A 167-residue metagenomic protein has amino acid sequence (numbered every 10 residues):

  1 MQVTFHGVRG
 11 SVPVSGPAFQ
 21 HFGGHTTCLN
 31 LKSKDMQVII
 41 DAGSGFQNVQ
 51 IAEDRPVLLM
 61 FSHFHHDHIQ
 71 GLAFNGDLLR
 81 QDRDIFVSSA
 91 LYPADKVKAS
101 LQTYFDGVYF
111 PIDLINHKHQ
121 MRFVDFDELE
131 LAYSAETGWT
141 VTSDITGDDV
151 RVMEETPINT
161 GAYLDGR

Functional and structural regions predicted by a protein language model:
M1-R167: Binuclear metal-dependent hydrolase catalytic cores
